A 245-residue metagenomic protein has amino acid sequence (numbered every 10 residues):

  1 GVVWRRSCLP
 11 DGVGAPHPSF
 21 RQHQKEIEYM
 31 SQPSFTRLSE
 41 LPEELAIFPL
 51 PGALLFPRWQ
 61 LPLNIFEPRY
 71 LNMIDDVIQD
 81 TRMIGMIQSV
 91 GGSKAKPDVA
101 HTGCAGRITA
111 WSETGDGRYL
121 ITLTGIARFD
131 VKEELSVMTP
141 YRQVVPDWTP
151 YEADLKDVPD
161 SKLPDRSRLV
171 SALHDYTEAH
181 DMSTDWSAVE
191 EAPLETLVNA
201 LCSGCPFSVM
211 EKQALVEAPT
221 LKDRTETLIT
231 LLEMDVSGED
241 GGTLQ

Functional and structural regions predicted by a protein language model:
V13-F20: N-terminal polybasic/positive-inside topogenic patches
H23: Cationic, low-complexity basic patches in intrinsically disordered or flexible, solvent-exposed regions
E26-Q245: N-terminal low-complexity, acidic/polar interaction/targeting segments
